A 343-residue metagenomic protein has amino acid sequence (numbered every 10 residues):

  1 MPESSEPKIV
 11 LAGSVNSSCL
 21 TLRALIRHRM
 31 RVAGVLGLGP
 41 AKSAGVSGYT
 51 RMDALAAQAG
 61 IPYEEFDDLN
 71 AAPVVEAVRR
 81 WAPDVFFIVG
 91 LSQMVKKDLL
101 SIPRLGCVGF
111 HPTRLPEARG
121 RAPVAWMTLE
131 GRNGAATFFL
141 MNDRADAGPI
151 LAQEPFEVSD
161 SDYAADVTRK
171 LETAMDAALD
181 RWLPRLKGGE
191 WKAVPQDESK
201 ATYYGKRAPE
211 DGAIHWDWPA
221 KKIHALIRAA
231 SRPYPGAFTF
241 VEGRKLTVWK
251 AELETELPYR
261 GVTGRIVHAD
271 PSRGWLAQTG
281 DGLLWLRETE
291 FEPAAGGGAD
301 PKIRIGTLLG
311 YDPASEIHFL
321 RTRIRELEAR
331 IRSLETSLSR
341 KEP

Functional and structural regions predicted by a protein language model:
P2, W216-P343: An anion-binding loop in the catalytic cleft
P2-V46: N-terminal Rossmann-like dinucleotide-binding module
V10, R31-G39, A59-W81, F86-I88 (+2 more regions): Internal alpha/beta domain cores that form substrate/cofactor-binding pockets in large enzymes and binding proteins
G13, V35, A56, F86 (+5 more regions): A residue-level signal for conserved active-site and pocket-lining positions in enzyme catalytic cores
S14-S18, D67-N70, L91-M94, S231 (+1 more regions): Short beta->alpha connector loops
R27-H28, V85, V89-Y203: Donor/substrate-binding cores of folate-linked one-carbon enzymes
A41-A59: N-terminal beta-loop-helix "entrance" segment that forms/cooperates in small-molecule cofactor or anionic ligand
G205-W218: Acyl-group handling in specialized metabolite and lipid biosynthesis
